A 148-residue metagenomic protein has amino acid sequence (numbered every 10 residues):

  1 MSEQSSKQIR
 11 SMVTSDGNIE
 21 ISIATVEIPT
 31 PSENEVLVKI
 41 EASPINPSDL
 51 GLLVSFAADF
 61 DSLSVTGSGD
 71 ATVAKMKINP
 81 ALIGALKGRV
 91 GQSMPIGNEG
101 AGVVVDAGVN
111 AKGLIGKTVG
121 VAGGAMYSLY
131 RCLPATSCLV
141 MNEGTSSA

Functional and structural regions predicted by a protein language model:
M1-M94: Short N-terminal strand-loop motif that marks the start of NAD(P)H/FAD-dependent oxidoreductase cofactor-binding domains
A24, K117, L129-R131: Extracytoplasmic/periplasmic beta-strand context in beta-sandwich domains, especially the cupredoxin/COX2 CuA-binding
V26-I28, G102-D106, R131: Short, well-ordered beta-strand elements within core beta-sheets of diverse protein domains
L53-F56, T118, P134-A135: Short, glycine/charged-enriched secondary-structure capping and boundary segments
A81-Q92, I96-G123: A glycine-/small-residue-rich N-terminal strand-loop-strand element that serves as the cofactor-binding glycine loop
A122, E143-A148: A glycine-rich, Thr/Ser-enriched phosphate-binding loop motif common to dinucleotide/cofactor-binding enzymes
G123-T136: A structural motif shared across PLP-dependent enzymes of the aminotransferase-like
L139-V140: Nucleotide phosphate-binding site architecture
